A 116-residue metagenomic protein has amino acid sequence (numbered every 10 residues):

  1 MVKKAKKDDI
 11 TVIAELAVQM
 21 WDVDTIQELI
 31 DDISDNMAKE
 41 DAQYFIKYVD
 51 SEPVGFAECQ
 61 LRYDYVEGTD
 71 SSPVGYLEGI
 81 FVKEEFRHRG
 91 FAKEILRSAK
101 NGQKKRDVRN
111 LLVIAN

Functional and structural regions predicted by a protein language model:
M1-I13: A short beta-loop-alpha structural element at the N-terminal edge of CoA-dependent acyl/N-acetyltransferase catalytic
A14-E28: Helix-loop element at the rim of GNAT/NAT acetyltransferase active sites that forms part of the acceptor-substrate
T25-Y48, E58: Active-site rim helix/loop that mediates acceptor-substrate recognition in acyltransferases
I46, E52-L61, Y76, F81: Conserved beta-strand in the GNAT
D64-L77, R87, R109: A conserved beta-turn-beta hairpin within the catalytic core of GNAT-like acetyltransferases that forms part
F86-S98: Conserved acetyl-CoA pyrophosphate-binding loop and the N-cap/start of the following alpha-helix in GNAT-like
L96, Q103-A115: Conserved GNAT acetyl-CoA-binding A-motif
